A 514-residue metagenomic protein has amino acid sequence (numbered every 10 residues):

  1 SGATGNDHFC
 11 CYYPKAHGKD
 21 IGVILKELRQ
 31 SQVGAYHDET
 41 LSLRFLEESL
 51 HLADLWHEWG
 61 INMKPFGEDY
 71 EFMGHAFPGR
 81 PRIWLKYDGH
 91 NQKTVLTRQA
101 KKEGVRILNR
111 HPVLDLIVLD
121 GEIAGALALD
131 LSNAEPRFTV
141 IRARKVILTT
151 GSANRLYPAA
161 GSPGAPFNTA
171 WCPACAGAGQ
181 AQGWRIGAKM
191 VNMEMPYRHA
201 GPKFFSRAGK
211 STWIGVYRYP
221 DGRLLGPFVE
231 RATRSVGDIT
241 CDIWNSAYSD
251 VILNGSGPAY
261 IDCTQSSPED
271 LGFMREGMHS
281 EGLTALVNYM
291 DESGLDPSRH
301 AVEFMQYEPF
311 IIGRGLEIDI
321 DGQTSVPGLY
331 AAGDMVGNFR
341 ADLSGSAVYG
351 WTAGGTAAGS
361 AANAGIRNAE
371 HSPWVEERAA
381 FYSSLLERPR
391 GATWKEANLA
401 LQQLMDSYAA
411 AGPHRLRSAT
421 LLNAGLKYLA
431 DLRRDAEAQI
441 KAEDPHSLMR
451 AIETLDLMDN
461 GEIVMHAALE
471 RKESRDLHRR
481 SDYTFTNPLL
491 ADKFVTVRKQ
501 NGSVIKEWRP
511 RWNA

Functional and structural regions predicted by a protein language model:
S1-G5, C10, L55, I61-E71 (+7 more regions): Glycine- and aromatic-enriched mobile tails/lids
S1-K26, A208-W213: Conserved N-terminal glycine-rich FAD pyrophosphate-binding loop of Rossmann-like flavoproteins
Y12-K19, W84-Y87, A134, F138 (+4 more regions): Alpha-helix capping and helix-loop boundary segments enriched in small/acidic/polar residues
E27-L55: Dinucleotide-binding Rossmann-like beta1-alpha1 core, especially the glycine-rich loop that anchors the ADP
L52, H57-K145, T149, A153-A160 (+2 more regions): Conserved redox-cofactor binding core of oxidoreductases
L148-S206, L343-T356: Glycine-rich loop(s) and the adjacent beta-strand/alpha-helix scaffold that form part
Q182, A188-H300, A347, T356 (+1 more regions): An anion/pyrophosphate-binding glycine-rich loop and adjacent beta-alpha core in soluble alpha-beta enzymes
A285-V326: FAD/FMN-dependent oxidoreductases across multiple families
